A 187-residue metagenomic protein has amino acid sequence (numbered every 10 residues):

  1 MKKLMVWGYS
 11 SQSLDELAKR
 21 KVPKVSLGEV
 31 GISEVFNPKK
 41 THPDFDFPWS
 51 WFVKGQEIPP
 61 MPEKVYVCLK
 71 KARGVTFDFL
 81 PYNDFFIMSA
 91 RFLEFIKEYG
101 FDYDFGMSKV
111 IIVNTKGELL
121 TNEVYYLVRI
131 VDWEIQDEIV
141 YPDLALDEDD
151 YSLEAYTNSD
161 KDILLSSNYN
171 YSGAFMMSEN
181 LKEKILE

Functional and structural regions predicted by a protein language model:
M1-E187: Phosphate/anion-contacting hairpin/loop surfaces
